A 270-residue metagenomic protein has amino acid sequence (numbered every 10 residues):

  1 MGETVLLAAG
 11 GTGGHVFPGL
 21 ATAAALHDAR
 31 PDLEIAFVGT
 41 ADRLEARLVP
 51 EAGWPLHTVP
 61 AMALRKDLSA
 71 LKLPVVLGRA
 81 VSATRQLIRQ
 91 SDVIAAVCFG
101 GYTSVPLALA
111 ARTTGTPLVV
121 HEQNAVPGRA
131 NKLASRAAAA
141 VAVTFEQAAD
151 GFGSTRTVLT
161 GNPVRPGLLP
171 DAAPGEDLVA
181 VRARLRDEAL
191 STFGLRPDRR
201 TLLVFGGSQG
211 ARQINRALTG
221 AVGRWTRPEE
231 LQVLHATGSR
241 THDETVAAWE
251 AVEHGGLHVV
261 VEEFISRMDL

Functional and structural regions predicted by a protein language model:
T4, D32-A36, P55, P117 (+4 more regions): Residues at the starts of beta-strands that form the adenosine-phosphate
T4-G10, H27, D32-R79, A83 (+2 more regions): Conserved nucleotide-sugar phosphate-binding/catalytic loop shared by glycosyltransferases and other
H15-D28: Short amphipathic alpha-helix
R30, L87-I94, L195-P197: Glycine-rich phosphate-binding loop signature in dinucleotide/nucleotide-binding domains
R43, L48, A52, P174-D177 (+1 more regions): Donor-nucleotide binding loops and adjacent catalytic segments primarily of GT-B fold Leloir glycosyltransferases
R43-R47, A95-T114: An aromatic- and histidine-rich active-site surface loop
P60-D92, V105-T113, R129-A137: Alpha-helical membrane-targeting segments
R112-L190: Active-site-proximal region of nucleotide-activated glycan assembly enzymes, centered on histidine/acidic-rich loops
